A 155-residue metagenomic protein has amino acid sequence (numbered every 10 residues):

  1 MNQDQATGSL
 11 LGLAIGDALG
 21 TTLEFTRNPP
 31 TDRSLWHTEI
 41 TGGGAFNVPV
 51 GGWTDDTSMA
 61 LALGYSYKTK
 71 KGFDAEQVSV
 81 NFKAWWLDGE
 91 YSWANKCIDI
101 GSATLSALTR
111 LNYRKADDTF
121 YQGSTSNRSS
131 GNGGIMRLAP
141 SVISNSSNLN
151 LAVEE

Functional and structural regions predicted by a protein language model:
M1-E155: Structured, active/binding-site neighborhoods that engage oxygen-rich ligands
